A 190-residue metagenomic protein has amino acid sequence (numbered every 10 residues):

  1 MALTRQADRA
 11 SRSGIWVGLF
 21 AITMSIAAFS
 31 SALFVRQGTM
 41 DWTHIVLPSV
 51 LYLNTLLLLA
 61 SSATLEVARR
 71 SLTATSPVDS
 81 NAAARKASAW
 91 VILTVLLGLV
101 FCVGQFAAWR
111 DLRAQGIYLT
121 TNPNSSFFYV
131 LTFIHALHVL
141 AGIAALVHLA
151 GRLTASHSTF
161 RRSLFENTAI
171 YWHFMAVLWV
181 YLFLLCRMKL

Functional and structural regions predicted by a protein language model:
M1-L190: ...captures the hydrophobic TM-helix bundle architecture rather than a specific catalytic motif, and can also fire on
